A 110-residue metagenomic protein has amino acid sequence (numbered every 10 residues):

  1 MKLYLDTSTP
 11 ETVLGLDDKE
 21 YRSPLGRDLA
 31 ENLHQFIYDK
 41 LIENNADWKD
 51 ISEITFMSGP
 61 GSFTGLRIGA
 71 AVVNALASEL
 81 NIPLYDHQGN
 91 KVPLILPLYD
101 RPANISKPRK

Functional and structural regions predicted by a protein language model:
M1-K49, S78-K110: Oxyanion-binding and handling regions
E53-S58, F63-I82: DPxDG-like acidic metal-binding loop motif
